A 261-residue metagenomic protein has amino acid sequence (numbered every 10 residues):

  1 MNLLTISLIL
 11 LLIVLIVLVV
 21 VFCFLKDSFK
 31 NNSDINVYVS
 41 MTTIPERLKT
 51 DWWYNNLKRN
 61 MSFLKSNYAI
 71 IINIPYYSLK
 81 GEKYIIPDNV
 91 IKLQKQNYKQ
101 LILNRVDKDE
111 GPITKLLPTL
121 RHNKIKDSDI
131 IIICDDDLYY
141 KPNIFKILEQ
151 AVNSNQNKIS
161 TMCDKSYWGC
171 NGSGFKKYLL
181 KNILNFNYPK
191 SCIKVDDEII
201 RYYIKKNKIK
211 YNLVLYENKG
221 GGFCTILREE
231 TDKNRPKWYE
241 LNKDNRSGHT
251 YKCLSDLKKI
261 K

Functional and structural regions predicted by a protein language model:
M1-N36: Intrinsically disordered, compositionally biased terminal peptides
L12, T42, R47-W52, N56 (+1 more regions): C-terminal catalytic/acceptor-binding lobe
S40-T43, I72: Short hydrophobic beta-strand elements that form part of the catalytic alpha/beta core underpinning NDP-sugar/donor
N55-Y68: Short, acidic, metal-binding catalytic loop of nucleotide-sugar glycosyltransferases
P75-D127: Active-site-proximal specificity loops/subdomain of glycosyltransferases
S128-D137: Short beta-strand-to-loop acidic/aromatic patch adjacent to the donor-nucleotide binding site
N143-C163: Conserved donor-nucleotide/metal-binding helix-loop-beta segment in metal-dependent transferases, i.e., the alpha-helix
Y167-N185: Conserved nucleotide-sugar donor-binding and metal-coordinating catalytic region shared by glycosyltransferases
